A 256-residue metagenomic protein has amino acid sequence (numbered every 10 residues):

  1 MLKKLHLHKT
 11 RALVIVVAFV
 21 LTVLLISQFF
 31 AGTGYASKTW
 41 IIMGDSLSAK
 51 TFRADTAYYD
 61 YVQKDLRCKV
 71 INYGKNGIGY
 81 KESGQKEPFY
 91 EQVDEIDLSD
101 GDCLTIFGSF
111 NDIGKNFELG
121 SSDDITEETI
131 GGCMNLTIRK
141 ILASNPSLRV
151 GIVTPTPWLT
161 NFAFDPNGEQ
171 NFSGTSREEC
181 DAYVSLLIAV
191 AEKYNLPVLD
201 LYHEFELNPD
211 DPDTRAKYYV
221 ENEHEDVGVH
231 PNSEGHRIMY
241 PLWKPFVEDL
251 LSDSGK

Functional and structural regions predicted by a protein language model:
M1-M43, L47-A54, K64-D65, S99 (+4 more regions): N-terminal secretory targeting modules
K38-I41, L47-G132: Conserved SGNH/GDSL esterase-like catalytic core that processes O-acyl groups on lipids and polysaccharides
W40, T51-D55, E127-M134, R177-C180 (+2 more regions): Solvent-exposed, acidic/flexible segments
D60, R139, S185-I188: Active-site phosphate/pyrophosphate- and oxyanion-stabilizing loops and adjacent acidic/basic residues in soluble
V93, M134-I138, V184: Generic structural signal for well-ordered alpha-helices, preferentially at hydrophobic/aromatic core positions
F107, V153-T154: Alpha/beta-hydrolase-fold catalytic nucleophile elbow
S144-R149: A short helix->loop->beta-strand "cap" motif at the edges of active sites that frequently abuts
P155-K256: Catalytic His-Asp segment of secreted/periplasmic serine-dependent ester chemistry enzymes
